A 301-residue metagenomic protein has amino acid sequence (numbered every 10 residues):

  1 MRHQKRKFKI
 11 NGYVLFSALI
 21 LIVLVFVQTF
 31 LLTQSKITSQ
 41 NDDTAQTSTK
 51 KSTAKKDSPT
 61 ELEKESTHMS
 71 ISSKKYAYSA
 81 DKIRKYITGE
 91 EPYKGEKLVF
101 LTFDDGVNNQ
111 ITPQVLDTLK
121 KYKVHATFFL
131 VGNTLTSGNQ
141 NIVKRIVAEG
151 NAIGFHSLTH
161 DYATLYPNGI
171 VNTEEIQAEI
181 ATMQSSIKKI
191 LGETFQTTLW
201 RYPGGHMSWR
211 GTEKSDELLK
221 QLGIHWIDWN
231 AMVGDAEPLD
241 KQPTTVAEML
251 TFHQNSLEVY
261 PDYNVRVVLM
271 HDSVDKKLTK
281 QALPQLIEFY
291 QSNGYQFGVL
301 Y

Functional and structural regions predicted by a protein language model:
M1-R2, T197: General helical secondary-structure elements
R2-T102, N108-Q114, K121, P243-T251 (+3 more regions): N-terminal pre-catalytic segment of deacetylase/amide-hydrolase enzymes
F16-I22, S39, Q46, V99-F103 (+12 more regions): Generic hydrophobic secondary-structure signal
A18, S35, A45, A54 (+10 more regions): A sequence-composition feature that detects small, non-aromatic residues
Q28, E61-H68, F100, V107 (+10 more regions): Generic hydrophobic/packing signal
E65-V171, T182-K188, G192-T198: Active-site beta->alpha N-cap acidic-glycine motif
S137, H160-L269, S273-Y290, Y295-Q296 (+1 more regions): Catalytic domains of cell-wall/extracellular-matrix polysaccharide-remodeling enzymes, centered on de-N-acetylation
